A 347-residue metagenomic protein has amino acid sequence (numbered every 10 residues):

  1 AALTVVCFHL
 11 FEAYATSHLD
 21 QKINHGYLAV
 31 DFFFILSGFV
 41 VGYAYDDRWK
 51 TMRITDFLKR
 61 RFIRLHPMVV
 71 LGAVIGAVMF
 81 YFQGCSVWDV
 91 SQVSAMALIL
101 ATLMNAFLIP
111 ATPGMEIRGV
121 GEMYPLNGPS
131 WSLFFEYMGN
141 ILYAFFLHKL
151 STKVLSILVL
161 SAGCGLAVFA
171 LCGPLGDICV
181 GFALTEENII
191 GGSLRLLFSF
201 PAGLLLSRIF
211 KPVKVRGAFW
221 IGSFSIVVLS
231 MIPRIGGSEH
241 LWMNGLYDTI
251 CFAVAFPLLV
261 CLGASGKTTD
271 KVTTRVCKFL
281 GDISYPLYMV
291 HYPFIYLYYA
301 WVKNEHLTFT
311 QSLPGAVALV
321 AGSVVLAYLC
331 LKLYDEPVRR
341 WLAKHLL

Functional and structural regions predicted by a protein language model:
A2, V30, S37, P67-A73 (+1 more regions): Residues within membrane-spanning alpha-helices of integral membrane proteins, especially the hydrophobic core/packing
A2-V5, F34-V40, A73-G76, L166 (+1 more regions): Helical transmembrane-bundle signal
L3-G26, G42-T55, A111-V120, F146-L150 (+3 more regions): Alpha-helical transmembrane segments in multi-pass integral membrane proteins
F11, F33, F134-M138, P293: Active-site His/Glu-centered metal-binding helix of metallohydrolases
H25, L133-Y137, I141, S193: Hydrophobic alpha-helical transmembrane bundles that constitute the permease/transmembrane domains of multi-pass
D56-F57, L65, S132, L155-I157: Alpha-helical transmembrane segments and their helix-entry boundary regions
L65-Y137, G165-E186, I250-A264: Membrane-interface helix-loop-helix regions
S156-L166, A218-V227: Central hydrophobic cores of alpha-helical transmembrane segments in multi-pass integral membrane proteins
